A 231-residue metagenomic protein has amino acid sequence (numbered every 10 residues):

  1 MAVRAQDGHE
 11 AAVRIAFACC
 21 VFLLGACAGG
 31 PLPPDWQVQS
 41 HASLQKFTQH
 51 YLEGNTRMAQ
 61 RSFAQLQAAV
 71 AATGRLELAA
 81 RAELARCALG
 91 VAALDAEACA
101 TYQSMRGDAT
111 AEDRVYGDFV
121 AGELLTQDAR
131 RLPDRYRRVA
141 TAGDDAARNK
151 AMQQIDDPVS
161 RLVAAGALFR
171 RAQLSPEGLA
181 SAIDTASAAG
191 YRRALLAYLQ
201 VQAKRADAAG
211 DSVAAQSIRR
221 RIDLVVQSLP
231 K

Functional and structural regions predicted by a protein language model:
L23-A26: C-terminal motif of bacterial Sec signal peptides marking the signal peptidase cleavage site
L32-E112: N-terminal Sec/ER secretory leader and immediately downstream segment of secreted/extracellular precursors
Q39, A79, D156, S175 (+2 more regions): Residues that mark the junctions of alpha-helical repeat units in TPR/alpha-solenoid scaffolds
S43, L78-A79, E83, S160-R161 (+2 more regions): TPR repeat positional signature
K46, R86, V163-G166, A182 (+2 more regions): Structural register within alpha-helical repeat arrays
A64-A68, R106-G107, I183-A188, K204 (+1 more regions): Amphipathic alpha-helical segments of tetratricopeptide repeats
E112-Y191: Extended amphipathic alpha-helical interaction segments
L199-K231: A cross-kingdom marker for long, charged
